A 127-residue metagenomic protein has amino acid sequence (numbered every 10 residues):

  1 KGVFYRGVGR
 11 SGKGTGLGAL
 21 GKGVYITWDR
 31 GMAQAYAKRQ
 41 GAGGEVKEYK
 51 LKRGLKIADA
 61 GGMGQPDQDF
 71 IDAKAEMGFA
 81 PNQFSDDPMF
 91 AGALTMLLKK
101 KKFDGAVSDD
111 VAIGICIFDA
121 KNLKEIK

Functional and structural regions predicted by a protein language model:
K1-K127: Active-site and NAD+-binding cores of ADP-ribose-processing enzymes
